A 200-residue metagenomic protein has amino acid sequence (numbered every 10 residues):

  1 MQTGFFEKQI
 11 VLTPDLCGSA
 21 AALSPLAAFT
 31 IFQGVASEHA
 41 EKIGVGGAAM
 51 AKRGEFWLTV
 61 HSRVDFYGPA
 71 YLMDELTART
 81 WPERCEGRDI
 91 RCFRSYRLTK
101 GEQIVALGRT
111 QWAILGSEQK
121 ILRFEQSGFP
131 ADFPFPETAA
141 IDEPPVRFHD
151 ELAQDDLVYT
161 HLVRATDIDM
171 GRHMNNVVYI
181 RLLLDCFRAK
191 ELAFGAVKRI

Functional and structural regions predicted by a protein language model:
M1-T59, L107, L115-K198: Hot-dog-fold acyl-thioester-processing enzymes
W57, L72-M73, W81, W112 (+1 more regions): Tryptophan-centric aromatic hotspots in well-structured domains and transmembrane helices
S62-G101, R199-I200: Hydrophobic beta-sheet segments that form the core/acyl-binding groove of ACP/CoA-dependent acyl-chain-processing
V64, T110-W112: GNAT/GCN5-related N-acetyltransferase fold signature
R94-R97, W112, A165: Generic short beta-strand
